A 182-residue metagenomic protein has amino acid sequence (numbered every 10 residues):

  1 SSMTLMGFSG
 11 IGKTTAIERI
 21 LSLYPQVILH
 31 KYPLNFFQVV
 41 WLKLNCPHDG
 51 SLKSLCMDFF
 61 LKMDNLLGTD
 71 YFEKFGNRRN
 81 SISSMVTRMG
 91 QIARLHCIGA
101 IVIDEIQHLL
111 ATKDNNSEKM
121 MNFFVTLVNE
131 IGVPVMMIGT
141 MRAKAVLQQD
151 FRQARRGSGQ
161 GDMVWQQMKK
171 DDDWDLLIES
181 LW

Functional and structural regions predicted by a protein language model:
S1, S51-D58, L66-N116, L127 (+1 more regions): Mid-core helix/loop region of P-loop NTP-binding domains shared across ATPases and GTPases
S2-E18: Walker A/P-loop nucleotide-binding motif
K13-T14, S51-K53, A143-Q148: Switch/connector loops and helix/strand junctions flanking conserved nucleotide-binding motifs in nucleotide-processing
S22-L34, N65-G68: Post-Walker A helix-loop "phosphate-sensing" segment adjacent to the P-loop in P-loop NTPases
H30-V39, F151-G159: Short, conserved catalytic or adaptor-binding loops enriched in Gly and charged residues
Q38-V40, G99-A100: The start of beta-strands in P-loop NTPase/AAA+ ATPase cores
W41-G50: A short hydrophobic beta-strand->loop->alpha-helix junction that borders the nucleotide-binding pocket of P-loop NTPases
G99, L110-K113, M120-W182: The catalytic "switch" region of P-loop NTPases
